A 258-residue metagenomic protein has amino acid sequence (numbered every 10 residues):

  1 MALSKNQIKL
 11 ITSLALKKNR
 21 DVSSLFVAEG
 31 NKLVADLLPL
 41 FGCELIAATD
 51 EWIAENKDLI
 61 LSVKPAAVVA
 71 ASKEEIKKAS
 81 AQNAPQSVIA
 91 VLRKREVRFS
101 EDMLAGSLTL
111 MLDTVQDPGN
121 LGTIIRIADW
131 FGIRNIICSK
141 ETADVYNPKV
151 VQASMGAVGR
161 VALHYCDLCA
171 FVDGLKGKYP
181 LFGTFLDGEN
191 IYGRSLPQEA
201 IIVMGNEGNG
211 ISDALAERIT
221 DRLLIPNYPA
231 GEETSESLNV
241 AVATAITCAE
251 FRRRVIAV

Functional and structural regions predicted by a protein language model:
M1-A54, T142-A143: Boundary-proximal intrinsically disordered activation/regulatory segments immediately upstream of a helical core
S24, L112-Q116, P229-E236: Short pre-catalytic strand/loop immediately N-terminal to key active-site residues, enriched for Gly-Thr
G30, Q116-T123, S235-A243: Amphipathic alpha-helical repeat scaffolds
P39, V97, E101-D187: RNA substrate-binding interface of SAM-dependent RNA methyltransferases
A66-R93: Glycine/small-residue-rich loop that forms an oxyanion/phosphate-binding "nest" at active or ligand-binding sites
A71-S72, D113, S139-K140, A162 (+1 more regions): Short beta->alpha connector loops at strand-helix junctions that form conserved, small/polar/Pro-enriched
W130-F131, V145-G156, E217-V258: Structured adenosyl-cofactor binding patch, chiefly the S-adenosyl-L-methionine
F182-S235: Active-site/ligand-binding-proximal alpha/beta "capping" segment
